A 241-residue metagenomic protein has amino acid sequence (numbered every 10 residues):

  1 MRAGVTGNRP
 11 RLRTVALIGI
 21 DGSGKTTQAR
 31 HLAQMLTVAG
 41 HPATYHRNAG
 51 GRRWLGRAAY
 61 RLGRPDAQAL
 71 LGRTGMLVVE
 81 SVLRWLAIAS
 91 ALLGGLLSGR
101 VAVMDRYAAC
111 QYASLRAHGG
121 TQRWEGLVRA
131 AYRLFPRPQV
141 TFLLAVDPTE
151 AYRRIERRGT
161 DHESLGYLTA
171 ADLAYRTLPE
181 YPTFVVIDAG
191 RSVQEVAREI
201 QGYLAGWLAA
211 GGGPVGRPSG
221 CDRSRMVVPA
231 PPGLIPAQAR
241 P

Functional and structural regions predicted by a protein language model:
M1-T14: Extreme N-terminal, non-catalytic leader segments that precede Walker-type/kinase nucleotide-binding cores
V5, T149-P241: NTP-dependent small-molecule kinase module
L17: Hydrophobic anchor at the beta1->P-loop junction of P-loop NTPases
I20: P-loop (Walker A) phosphate-binding loop of NTP-binding proteins
K25: Conserved lysine of the Walker
Q28: Hydrophobic positions on the alpha1 helix immediately C-terminal to the Walker A/P-loop
N48-W124: ATP-dependent small-molecule kinase phosphotransfer cores that center on conserved nucleotide phosphate-binding segments
R106-A174: A glycine- and Lys/Arg-enriched "phosphate-lid" helix/loop adjacent to the NTP-binding pocket of small-molecule kinases
